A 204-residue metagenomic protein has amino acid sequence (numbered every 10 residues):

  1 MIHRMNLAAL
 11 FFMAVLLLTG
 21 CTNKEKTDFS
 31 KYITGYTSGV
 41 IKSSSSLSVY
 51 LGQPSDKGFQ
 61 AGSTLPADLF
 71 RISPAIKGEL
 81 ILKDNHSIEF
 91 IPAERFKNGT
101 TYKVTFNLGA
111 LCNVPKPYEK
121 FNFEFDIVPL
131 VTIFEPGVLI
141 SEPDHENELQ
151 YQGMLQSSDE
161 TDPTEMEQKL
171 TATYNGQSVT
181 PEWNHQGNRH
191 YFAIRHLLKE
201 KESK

Functional and structural regions predicted by a protein language model:
M1-L10: Bacterial N-terminal signal peptides that target proteins for export
A9-T19: Bacterial N-terminal signal peptides
C21-K204: Acidic, low-complexity Ser/Thr/Gly/Pro-rich repeat segments typical of extracellular/periplasmic and surface-exposed
